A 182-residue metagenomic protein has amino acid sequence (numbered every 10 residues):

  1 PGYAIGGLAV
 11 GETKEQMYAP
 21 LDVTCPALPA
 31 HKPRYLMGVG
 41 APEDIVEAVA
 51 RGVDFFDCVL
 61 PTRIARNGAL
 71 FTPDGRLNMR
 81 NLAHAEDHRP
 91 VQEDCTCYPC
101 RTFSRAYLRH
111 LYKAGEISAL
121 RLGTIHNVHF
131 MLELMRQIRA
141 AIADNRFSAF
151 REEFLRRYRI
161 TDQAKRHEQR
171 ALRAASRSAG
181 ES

Functional and structural regions predicted by a protein language model:
P1-V91: Glycine-rich phosphate/ribose-binding loops and adjacent secondary-structure elements that form binding surfaces
Q92-S182: C-terminal extensions of enzymes
